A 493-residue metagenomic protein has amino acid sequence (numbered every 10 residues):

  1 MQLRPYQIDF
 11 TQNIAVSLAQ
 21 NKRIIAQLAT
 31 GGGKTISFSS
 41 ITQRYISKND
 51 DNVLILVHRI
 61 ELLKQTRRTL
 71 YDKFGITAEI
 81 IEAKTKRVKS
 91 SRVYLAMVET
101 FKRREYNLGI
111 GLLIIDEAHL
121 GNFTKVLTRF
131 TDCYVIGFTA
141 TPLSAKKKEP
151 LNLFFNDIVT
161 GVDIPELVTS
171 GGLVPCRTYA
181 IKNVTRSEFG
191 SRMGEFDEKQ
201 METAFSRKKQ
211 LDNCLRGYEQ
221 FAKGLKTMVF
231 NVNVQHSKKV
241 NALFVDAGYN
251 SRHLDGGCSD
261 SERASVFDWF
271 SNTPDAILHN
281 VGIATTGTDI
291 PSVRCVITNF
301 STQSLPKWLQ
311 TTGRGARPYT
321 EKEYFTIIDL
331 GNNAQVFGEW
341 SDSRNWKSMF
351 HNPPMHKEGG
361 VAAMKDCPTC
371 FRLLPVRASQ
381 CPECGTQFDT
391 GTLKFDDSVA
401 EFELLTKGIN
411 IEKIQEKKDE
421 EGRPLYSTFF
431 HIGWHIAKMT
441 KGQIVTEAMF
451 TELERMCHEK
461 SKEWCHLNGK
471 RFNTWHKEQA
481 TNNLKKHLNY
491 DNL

Functional and structural regions predicted by a protein language model:
M1-Q27: Conserved pre-motif I regulatory segment
Q20-I41: Walker A/P-loop
N52-L63, E202-L243, A247: Conserved strand-helix element at the start of the C-terminal RecA-like helicase core
E79-K89, K238-K239, Y249-V281: Conserved helicase ATPase core of P-loop NTP-dependent helicases/translocases
I110-G111, I277-N280, T286-T302, K307-Q310 (+1 more regions): A short beta-strand element within the Helicase C-terminal
L120-T178: Post-DEXD/H (motif II) to motif III coupling segment of the RecA-like Helicase ATP-binding lobe
I158-V229: Conserved interdomain linker/interface between the two RecA-like ATPase lobes of SF2 helicase motors
G315-D342: Conserved segment of the helicase C-terminal RecA-like domain
